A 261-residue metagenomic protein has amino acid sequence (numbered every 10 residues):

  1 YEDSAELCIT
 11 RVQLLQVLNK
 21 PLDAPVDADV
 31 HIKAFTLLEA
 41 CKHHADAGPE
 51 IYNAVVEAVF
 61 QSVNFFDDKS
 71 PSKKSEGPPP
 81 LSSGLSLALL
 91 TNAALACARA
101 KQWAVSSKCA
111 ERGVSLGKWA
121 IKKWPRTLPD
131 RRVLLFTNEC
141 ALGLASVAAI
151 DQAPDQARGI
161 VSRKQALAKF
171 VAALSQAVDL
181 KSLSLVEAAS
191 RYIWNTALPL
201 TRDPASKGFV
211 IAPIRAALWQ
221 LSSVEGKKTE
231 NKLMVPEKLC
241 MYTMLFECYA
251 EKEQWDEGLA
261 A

Functional and structural regions predicted by a protein language model:
Y1-A261: Eukaryotic intrinsically disordered, low-complexity segments enriched for acidic and Ser/Thr/Pro residues that serve as
